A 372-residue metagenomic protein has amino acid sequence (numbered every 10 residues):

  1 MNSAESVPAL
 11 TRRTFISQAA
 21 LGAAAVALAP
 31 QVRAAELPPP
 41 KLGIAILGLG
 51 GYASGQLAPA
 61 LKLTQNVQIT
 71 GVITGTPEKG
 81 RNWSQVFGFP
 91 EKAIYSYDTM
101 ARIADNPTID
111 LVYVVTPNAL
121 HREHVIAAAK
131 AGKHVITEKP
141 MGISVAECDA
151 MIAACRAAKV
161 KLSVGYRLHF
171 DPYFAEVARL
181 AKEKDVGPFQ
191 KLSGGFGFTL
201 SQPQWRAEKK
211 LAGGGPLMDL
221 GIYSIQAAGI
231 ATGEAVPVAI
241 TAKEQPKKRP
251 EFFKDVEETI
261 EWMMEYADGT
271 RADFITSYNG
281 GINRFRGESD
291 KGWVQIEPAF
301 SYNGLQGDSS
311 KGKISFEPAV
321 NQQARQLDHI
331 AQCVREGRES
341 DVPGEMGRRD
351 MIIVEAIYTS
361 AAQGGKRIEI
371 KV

Functional and structural regions predicted by a protein language model:
N2-A23: N-terminal secretory signal peptides and thylakoid transit peptides that target proteins across membranes
I16-P38, L111, S315, Q332-V372: C-terminal helix-rich "cap/oligomerization" subdomain common to oxidoreductases
Q18-G88: N-terminal Rossmann-like dinucleotide-binding module
P40, Y52, L168-K254, G364: Predominantly a Rossmann-like dinucleotide-binding segment in NAD(P)-dependent oxidoreductases
I46, S96, T137, L162-V164 (+2 more regions): Hydrophobic residues in well-ordered beta-strands that form the structural core
A93-A154: Beta-loop-alpha module in the N-terminal Rossmann-like domain of NAD(P)-dependent dehydrogenases, especially those
A150-R167, Q190-L192: Rossmann-fold dehydrogenase core element
Q226-N303, A324-E339, E355-I357: Contiguous beta-strand/loop segments that form the cofactor/metal-binding neighborhood of enzyme cores
